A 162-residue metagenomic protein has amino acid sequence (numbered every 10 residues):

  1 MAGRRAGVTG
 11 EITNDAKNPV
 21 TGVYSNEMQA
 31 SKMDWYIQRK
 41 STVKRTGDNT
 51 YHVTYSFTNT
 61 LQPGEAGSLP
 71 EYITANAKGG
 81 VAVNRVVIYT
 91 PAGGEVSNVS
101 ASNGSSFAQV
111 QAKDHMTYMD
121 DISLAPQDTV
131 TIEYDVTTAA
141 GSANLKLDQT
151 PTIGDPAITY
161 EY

Functional and structural regions predicted by a protein language model:
M1-Y162: Lumenal/extracellular ectodomains and adaptor appendage modules of the eukaryotic vesicle/secretory system
